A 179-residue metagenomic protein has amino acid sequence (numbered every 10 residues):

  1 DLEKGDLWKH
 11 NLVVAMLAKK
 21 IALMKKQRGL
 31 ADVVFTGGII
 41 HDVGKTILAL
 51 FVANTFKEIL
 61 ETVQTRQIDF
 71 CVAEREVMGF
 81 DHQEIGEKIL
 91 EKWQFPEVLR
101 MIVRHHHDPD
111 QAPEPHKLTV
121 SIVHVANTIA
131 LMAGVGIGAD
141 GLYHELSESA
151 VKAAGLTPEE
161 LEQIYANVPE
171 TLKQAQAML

Functional and structural regions predicted by a protein language model:
D1-W8, M16-K19, L23-L179: Metal-dependent nucleotide-binding catalytic modules
